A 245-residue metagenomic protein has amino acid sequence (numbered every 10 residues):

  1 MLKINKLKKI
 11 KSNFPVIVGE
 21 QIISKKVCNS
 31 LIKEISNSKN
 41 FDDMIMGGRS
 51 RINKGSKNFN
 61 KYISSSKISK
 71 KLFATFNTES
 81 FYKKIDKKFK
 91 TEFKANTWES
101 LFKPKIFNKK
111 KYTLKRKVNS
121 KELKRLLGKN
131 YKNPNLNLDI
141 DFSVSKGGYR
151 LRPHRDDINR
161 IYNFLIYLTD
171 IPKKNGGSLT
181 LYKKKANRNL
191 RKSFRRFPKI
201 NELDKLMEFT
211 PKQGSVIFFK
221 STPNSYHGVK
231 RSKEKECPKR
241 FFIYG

Functional and structural regions predicted by a protein language model:
I4-N5, D204: A generic local structural motif
N5-V118: Non-heme Fe(II)/2-oxoglutarate
Y82, D86-G245: Catalytic core of non-heme Fe(II) oxygenases with the double-stranded beta-helix
